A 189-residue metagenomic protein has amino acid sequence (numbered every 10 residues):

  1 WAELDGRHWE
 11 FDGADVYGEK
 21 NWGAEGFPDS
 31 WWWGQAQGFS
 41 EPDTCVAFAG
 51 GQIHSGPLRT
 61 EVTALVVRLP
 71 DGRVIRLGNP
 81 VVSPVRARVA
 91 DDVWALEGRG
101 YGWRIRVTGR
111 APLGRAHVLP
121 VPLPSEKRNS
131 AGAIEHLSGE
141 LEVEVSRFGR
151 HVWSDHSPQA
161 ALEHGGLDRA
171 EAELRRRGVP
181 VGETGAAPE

Functional and structural regions predicted by a protein language model:
W1-E189: Structured soluble/peripheral alpha/beta segments that form catalytic or ligand/cofactor-binding pockets
